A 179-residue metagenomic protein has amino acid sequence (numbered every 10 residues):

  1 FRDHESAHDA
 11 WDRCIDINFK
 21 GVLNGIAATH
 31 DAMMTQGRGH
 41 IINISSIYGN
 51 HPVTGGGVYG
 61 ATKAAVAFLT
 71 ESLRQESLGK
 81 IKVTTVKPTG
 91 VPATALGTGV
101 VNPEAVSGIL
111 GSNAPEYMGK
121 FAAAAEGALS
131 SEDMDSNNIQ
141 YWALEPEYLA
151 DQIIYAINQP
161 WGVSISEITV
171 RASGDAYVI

Functional and structural regions predicted by a protein language model:
F1-D12: Substrate-binding pocket helix/loop in short-chain dehydrogenase/reductase
F1-R2, A28-G37: A short helix-coil junction within the Rossmann-fold of NAD(P)-dependent oxidoreductases
I26, T62: Active-site helix of classical SDR
H30, A65, T70-L78, K82: Catalytic Tyr-X3-Lys helix of short-chain dehydrogenase/reductase
S46: Residue(s) in the substrate-gating loop at a strand-loop-helix junction that position the organic substrate next
H51-G57, Y141: Active-site loop immediately N-terminal to the catalytic Tyr-X3-Lys motif of short-chain dehydrogenase/reductase
Q75-V163: SDR active-site lid
